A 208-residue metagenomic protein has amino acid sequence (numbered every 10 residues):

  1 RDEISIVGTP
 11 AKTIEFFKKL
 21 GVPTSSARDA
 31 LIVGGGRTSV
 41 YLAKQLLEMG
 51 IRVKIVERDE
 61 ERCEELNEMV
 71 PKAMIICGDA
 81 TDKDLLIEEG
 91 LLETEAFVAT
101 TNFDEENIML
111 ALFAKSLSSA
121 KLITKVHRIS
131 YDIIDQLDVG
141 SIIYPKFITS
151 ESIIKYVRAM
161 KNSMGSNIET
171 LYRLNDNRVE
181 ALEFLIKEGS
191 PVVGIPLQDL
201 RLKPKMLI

Functional and structural regions predicted by a protein language model:
R1-I208: Cytosolic regulatory regions of ion transport systems
